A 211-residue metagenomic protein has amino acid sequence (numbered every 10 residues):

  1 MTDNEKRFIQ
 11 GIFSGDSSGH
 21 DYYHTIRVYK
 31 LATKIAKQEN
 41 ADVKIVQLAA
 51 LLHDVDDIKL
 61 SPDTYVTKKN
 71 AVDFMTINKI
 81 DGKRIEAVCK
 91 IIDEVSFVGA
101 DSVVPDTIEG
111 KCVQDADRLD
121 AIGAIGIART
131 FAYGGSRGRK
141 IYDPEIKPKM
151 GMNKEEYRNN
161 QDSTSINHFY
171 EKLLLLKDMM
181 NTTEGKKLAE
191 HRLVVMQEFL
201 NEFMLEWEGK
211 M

Functional and structural regions predicted by a protein language model:
N4-D16: Generic N-terminal amphipathic, Lys/Arg-enriched alpha-helix
F13-Y22, I26-E39, L52, S102-M211: Divalent metal-dependent phosphate-bond-processing catalytic cores, especially two-metal-ion Mg2+/Mn2+ enzymes that act
Y22, I26-Y29, Q47, I85-D93 (+1 more regions): Short, well-structured alpha-helical segments
Y23, A41-Q47, V66, K83-A87 (+1 more regions): Alpha-helix N-cap and coil->helix boundary residues
V28, V66-I77: An active-site-proximal "capping" alpha-helix that borders the catalytic cofactor pocket
V43-L60, T67, V88-V98: His-Asp-centered metal-binding catalytic motifs of divalent-metal-dependent phosphohydrolases/nucleases
I77-Q114: Hydrophobic, well-structured mid-protein blocks that either form specific transmembrane helices
